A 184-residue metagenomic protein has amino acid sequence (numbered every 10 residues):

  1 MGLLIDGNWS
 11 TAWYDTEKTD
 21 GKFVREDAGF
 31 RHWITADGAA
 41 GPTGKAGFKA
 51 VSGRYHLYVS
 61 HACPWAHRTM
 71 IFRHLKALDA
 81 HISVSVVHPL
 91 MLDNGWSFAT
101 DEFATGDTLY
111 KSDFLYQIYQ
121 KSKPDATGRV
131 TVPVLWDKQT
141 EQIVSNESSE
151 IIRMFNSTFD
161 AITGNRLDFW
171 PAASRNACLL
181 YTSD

Functional and structural regions predicted by a protein language model:
M1-K49, G53: N-terminal regions that are enriched for targeting/export leaders and immediately downstream pro/stem segments
G47-L90: Local sequence-structure signature of Cys/Sec-based thiol-disulfide redox active-site neighborhoods
M70, K76-L78, S122-K123, Q139 (+1 more regions): A generic secondary-structure signal for well-formed alpha-helical elements
L90-T108: Charged, often glycine-rich, active-site loop that binds/positions anionic groups
S112-V134: Structural micro-motif
E141-M154: Non-catalytic, surface beta->alpha helical segment in thiol-disulfide oxidoreductase systems
Q142-I143, A161-F169: Short, polar/flexible loop-turn hinges at active-site or ligand-entry regions and domain interfaces
Y181-D184: Conserved small/polar residues in nucleotide/adenosyl-binding loops
